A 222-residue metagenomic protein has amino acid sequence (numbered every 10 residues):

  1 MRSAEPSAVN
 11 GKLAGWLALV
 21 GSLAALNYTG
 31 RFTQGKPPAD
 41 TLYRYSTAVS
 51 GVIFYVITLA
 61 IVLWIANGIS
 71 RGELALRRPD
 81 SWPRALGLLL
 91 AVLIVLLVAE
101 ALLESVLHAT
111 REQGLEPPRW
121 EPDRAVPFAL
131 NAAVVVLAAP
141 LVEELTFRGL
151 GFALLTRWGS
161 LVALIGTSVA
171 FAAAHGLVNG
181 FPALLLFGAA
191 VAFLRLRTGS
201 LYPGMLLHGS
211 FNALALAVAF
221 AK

Functional and structural regions predicted by a protein language model:
M1-A8: Short, Lys/Arg-rich, polar N-terminal cytosolic tail immediately upstream of the first transmembrane signal-anchor
A8, L23, G51, A139-P140 (+1 more regions): Residue-level recognition of hydrophobic positions within alpha-helical transmembrane segments
G11-L19, Y43-Y55, S81-L89, P127-A132 (+3 more regions): Residue-level signature of transmembrane alpha-helical entry/exit and packing/kink sites in multi-pass membrane
K12-G68: Alpha-helical transmembrane segments in multi-pass membrane proteins
K12-N27, L115-P117, A132-V134, L154-W158 (+1 more regions): Short acidic/polar alpha-helix capping motifs at helix-coil junctions
S22-N27, F54-T58, V92-E100, F211 (+1 more regions): Alpha-helical transmembrane segments of multipass membrane proteins
Q34-S46, S70-A139: Juxtamembrane helix-loop-helix connectors linking adjacent transmembrane helices in multi-pass membrane enzymes
I94-A101, S105, A109, W120-K222: Transmembrane helix-loop-helix hairpins at the membrane interface of multi-pass integral membrane proteins
